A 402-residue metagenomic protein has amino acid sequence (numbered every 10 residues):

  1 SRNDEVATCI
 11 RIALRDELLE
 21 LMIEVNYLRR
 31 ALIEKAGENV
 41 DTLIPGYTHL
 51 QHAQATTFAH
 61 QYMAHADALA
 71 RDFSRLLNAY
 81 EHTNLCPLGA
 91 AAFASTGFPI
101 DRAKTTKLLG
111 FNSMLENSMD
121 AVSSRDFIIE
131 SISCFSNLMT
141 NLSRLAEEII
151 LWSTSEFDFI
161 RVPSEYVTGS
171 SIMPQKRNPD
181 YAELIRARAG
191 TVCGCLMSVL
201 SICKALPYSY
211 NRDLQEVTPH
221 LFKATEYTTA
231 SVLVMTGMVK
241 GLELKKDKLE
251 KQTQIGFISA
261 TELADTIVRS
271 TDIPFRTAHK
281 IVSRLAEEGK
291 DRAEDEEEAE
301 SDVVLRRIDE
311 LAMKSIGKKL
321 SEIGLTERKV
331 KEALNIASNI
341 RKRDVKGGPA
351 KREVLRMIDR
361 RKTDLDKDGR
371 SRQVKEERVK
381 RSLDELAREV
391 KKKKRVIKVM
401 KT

Functional and structural regions predicted by a protein language model:
S1-C86, S95, I100-R102, T106 (+6 more regions): A helix-coil-helix interface module used to build multimeric assemblies and to scaffold catalytic/cofactor sites
R2, L115-M119, G256, A264: A structural signal for small-residue-enriched, beta-sheet-centric alpha/beta enzyme cores and oligomeric scaffold folds
I23-N26, R30, Q54-A205, F222: Internal glycine-rich alpha/beta core junctions
I33, G37-V40, E81-N84, I150 (+4 more regions): Alpha-helical coiled-coil oligomerization motifs
G37-A59, I160-K176, P207-L214, K240-Q254: Glycine-rich cofactor-pocket loops
T42, G46, A79-L85, W152-E156 (+3 more regions): Flexible, glycine/charged-enriched surface loops at secondary-structure junctions
M173-T402: Glycine-rich cofactor/substrate-binding loops
